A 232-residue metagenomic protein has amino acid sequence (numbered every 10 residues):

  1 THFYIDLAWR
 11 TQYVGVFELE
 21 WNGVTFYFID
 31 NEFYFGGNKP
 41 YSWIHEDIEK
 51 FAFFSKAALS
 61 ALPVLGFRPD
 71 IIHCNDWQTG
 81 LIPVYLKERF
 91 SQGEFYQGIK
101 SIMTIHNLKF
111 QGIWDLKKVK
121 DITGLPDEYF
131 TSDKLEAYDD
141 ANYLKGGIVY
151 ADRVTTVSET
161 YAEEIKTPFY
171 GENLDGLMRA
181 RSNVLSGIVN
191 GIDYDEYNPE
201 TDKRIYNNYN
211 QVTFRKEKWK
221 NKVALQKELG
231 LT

Functional and structural regions predicted by a protein language model:
T1-T232: Catalytic cores of nucleotide-sugar-dependent glycosyltransferases that transfer UDP/GDP/TDP-activated
